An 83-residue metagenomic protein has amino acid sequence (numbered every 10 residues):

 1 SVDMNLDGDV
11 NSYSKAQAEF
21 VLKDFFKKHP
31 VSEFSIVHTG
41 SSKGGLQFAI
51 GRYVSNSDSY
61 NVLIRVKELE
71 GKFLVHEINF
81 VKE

Functional and structural regions predicted by a protein language model:
V2-Y13: A short gly/proline-enriched turn/hairpin at secondary-structure junctions
D3-N5, V54, R65: Generic structural detector for well-ordered beta-strands
D9-N11, S41, N56-D58, L69-F73: Generic "edge-of-domain/loop-turn" microfeature
S12-K15, K23: Mature-chain termini and adjacent capping regions
E19-L63: Surface-exposed, charged secondary-structure patches
S59-E83: Short beta-strand edge/turn micro-motifs at domain boundaries
